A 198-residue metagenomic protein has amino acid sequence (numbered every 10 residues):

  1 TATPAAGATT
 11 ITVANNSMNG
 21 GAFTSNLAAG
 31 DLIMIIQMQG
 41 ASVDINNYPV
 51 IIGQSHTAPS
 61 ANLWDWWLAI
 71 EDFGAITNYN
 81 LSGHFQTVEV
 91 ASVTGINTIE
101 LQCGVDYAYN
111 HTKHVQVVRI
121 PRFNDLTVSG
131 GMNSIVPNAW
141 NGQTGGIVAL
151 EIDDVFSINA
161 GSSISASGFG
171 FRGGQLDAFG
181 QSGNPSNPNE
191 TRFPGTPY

Functional and structural regions predicted by a protein language model:
T1-F85, S92-C103, M132-G146: Autoprocessing Asn-cyclization modules and mimics
A2, V90, V117, L150 (+1 more regions): Short beta-strand element of the conserved SAM-dependent methyltransferase core
G21-Q39, D106-T127, G161-A166: Extended Gly/Ser/Thr-rich low-complexity repeat segments, especially those forming or decorating extracellular
V43-F73, A108-N110, D125-T127, M132-Y198: Glycine-centric low-complexity/flexibility signal
